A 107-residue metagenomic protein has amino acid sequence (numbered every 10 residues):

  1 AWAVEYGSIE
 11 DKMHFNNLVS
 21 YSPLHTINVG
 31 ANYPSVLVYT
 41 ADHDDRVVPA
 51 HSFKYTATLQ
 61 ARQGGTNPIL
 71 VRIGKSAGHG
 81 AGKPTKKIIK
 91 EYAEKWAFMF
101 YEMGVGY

Functional and structural regions predicted by a protein language model:
A1-Y107: Active-site-proximal cap/loop segments of hydrolase catalytic domains
